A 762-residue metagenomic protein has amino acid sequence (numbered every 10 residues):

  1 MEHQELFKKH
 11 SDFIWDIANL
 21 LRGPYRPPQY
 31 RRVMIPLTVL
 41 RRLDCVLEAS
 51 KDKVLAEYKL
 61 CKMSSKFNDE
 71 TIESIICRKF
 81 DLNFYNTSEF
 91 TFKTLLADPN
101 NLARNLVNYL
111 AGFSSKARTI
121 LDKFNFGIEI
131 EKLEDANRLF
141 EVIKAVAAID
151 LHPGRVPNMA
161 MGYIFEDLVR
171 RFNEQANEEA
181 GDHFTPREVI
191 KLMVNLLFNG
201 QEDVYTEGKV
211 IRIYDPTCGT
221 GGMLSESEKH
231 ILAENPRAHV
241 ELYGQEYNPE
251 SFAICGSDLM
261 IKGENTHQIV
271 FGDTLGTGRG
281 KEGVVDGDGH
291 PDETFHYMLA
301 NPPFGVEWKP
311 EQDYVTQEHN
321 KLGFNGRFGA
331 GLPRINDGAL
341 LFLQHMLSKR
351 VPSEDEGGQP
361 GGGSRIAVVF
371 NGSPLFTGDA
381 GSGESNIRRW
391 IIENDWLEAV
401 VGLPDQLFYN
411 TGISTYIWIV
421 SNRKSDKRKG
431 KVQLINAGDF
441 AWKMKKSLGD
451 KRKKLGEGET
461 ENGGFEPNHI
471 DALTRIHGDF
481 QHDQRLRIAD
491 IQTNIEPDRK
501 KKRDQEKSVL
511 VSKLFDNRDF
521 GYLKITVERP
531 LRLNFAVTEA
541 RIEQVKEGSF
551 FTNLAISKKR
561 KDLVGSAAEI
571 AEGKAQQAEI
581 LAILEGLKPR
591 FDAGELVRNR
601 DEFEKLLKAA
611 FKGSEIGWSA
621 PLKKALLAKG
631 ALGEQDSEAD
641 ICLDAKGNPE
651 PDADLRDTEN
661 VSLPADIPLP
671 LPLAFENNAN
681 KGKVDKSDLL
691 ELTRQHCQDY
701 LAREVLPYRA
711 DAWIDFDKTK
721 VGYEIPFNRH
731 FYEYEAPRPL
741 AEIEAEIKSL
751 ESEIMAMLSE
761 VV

Functional and structural regions predicted by a protein language model:
M1-Q201, V270, T274-T277, G402-D405 (+3 more regions): Non-catalytic, mostly N-terminal accessory regions of nucleic-acid modification and defense proteins
L20, R26-R42, G329-V420, I747: Conserved Class I SAM-dependent methyltransferase catalytic core
P24, K309-E318, G323-D337, S373-G383 (+5 more regions): Short, contiguous acidic/charged loop-to-helix segments that flank catalytic cores in large enzymes
I143-K144, N173, N265-G276, N320-G326 (+2 more regions): Short acidic (Asp/Glu) and glycine-rich catalytic loops that position anionic groups and cofactors
Q175, D182, V204-T206, M260 (+4 more regions): Replace "in large, NTP-powered and nucleic-acid-processing enzymes" with "in large, NTP-powered factors and other
H183-A300, F304-Q317, L340, N371-S373 (+6 more regions): Conserved S-adenosyl-L-methionine
S225, A253, A300-P302, L340-S348 (+12 more regions): Feature representing long, continuous alpha-helical segments
Y409-E539: Flexible, glycine-/basic-rich loop-and-beta segments that form/coincide with the SAM-dependent methyltransferase
